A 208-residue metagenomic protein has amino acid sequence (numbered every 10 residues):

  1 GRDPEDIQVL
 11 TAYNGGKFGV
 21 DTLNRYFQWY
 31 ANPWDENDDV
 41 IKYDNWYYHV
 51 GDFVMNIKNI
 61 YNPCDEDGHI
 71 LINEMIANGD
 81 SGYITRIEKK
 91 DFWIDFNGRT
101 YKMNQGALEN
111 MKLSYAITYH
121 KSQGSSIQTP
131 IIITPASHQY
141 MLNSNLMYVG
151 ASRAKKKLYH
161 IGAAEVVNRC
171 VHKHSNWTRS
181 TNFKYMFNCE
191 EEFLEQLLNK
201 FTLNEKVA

Functional and structural regions predicted by a protein language model:
G1-N78: Conserved helicase/translocase motor-coupling segment
N78-A208: C-terminal accessory regions
